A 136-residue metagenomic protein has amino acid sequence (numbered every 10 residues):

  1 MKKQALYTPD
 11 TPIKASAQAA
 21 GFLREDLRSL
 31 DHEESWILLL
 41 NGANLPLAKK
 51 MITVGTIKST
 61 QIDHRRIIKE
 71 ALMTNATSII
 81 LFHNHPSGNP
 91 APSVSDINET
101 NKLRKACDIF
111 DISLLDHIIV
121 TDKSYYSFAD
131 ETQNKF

Functional and structural regions predicted by a protein language model:
M1-P9: Long amphipathic alpha-helical segments
P9, Q18-G21, L39-A43, T53-F136: Active-site-proximal loop/helix of nucleotide/amide-processing enzymes and allied scaffolds
L23-D26: Short, P/G- and charge-enriched loop/turn segments at secondary-structure junctions
R28-D31: Short loop/turn motifs at secondary-structure junctions and domain boundaries
E34-I37: Short glycine-rich loop/turn motifs
